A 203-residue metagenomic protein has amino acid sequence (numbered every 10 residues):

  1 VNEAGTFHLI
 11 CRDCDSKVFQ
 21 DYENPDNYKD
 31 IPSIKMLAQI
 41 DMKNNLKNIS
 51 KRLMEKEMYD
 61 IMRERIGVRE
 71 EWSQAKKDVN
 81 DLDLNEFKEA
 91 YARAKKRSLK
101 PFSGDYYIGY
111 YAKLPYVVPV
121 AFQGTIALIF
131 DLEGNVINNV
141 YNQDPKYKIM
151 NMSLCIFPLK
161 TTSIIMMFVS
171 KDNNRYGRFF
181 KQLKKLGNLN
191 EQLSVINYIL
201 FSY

Functional and structural regions predicted by a protein language model:
V1-Y203: Alpha-helical structural context detector biased toward long hydrophobic helices
